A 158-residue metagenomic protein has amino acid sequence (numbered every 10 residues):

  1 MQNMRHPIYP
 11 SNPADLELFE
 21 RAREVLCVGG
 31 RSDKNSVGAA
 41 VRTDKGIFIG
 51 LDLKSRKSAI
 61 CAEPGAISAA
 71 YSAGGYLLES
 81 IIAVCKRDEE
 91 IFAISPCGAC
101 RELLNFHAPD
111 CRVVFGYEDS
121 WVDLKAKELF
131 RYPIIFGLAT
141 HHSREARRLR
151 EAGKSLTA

Functional and structural regions predicted by a protein language model:
Q2-S32, G75-A158: C-terminal binding/interaction regions
N3, T43-L53, S80: Glycine/charged-rich beta-loop-alpha catalytic/anionic-binding loops adjacent to active sites
A22, A62, A66-A70: Stable alpha-helical structural segments in soluble proteins, enriched in small hydrophobic residues
D33-D44: Short beta-strand scaffold segments in enzyme catalytic cores
L51-G65: Compact, glycine-rich, soluble single-domain proteins
